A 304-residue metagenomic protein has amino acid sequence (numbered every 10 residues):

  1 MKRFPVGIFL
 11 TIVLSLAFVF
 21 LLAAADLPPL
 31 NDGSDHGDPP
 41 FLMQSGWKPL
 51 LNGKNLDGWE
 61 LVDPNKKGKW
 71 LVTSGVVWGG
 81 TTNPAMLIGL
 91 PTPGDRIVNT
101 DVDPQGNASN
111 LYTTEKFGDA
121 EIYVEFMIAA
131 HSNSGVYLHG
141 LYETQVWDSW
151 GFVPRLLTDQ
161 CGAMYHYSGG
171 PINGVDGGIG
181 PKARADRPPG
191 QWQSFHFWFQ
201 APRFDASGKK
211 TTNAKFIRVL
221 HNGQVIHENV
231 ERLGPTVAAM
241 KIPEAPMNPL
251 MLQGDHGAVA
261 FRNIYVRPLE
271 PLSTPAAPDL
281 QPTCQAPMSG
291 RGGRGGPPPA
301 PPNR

Functional and structural regions predicted by a protein language model:
M1-F4: Positively charged n-region of N-terminal signal peptides that target proteins for export
V6-L10, V98: A detector of low-complexity, intrinsically disordered, Ser/Thr/Gly/Pro/Ala-rich segments
F9-L21: Bacterial N-terminal signal peptides
A24-R304: Carbohydrate-interacting regions of secretory-pathway proteins
